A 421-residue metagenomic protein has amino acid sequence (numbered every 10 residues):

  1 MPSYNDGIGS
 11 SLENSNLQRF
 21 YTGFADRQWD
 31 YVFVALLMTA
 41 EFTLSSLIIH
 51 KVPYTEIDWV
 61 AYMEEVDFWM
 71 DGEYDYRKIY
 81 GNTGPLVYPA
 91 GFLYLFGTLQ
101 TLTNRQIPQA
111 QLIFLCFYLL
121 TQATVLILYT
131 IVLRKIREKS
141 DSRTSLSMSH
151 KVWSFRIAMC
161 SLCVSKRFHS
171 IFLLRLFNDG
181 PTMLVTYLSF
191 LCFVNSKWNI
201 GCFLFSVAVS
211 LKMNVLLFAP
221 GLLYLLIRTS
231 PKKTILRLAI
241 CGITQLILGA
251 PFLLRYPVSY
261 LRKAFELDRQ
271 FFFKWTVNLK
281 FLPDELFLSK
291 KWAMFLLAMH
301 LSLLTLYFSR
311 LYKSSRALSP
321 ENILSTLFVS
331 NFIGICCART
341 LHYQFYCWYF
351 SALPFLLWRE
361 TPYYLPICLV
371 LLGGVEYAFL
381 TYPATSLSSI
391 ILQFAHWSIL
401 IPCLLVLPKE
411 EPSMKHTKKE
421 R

Functional and structural regions predicted by a protein language model:
P2-A264, R269, K290-R421: Multi-pass membrane glycosyltransferase architecture that uses lipid-linked
F272-K274, L286: Conserved, structured regulatory domains from eukaryotic proteins
T276-N278: Cytosol-facing boundaries of transmembrane alpha helices in integral membrane proteins
L282-L286, A293: Beta-strand-rich interaction surfaces with strong enrichment in secreted/lumenal proteins
